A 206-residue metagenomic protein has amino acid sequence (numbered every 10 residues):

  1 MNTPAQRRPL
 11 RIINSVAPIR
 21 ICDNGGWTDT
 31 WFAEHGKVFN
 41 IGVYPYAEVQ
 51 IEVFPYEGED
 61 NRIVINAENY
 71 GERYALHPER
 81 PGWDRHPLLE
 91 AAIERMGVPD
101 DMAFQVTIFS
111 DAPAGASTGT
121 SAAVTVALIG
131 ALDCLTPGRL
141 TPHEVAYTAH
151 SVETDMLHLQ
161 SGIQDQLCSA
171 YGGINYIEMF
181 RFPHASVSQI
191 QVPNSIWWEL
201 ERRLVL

Functional and structural regions predicted by a protein language model:
N2-P9, I13-N14, Y44-V152: Anion-binding (especially nucleotide phosphate/pyrophosphate-binding) glycine-rich loop and adjoining beta-alpha core
N2-S15, C22-V38, Y74, C134-L206: ATP-dependent small-molecule kinase catalytic core of the GHMP/sugar-kinase superfamily and closely related
P18, V38, Y46-E48, R62 (+3 more regions): Broad gene-expression machinery/nucleic-acid interaction feature
